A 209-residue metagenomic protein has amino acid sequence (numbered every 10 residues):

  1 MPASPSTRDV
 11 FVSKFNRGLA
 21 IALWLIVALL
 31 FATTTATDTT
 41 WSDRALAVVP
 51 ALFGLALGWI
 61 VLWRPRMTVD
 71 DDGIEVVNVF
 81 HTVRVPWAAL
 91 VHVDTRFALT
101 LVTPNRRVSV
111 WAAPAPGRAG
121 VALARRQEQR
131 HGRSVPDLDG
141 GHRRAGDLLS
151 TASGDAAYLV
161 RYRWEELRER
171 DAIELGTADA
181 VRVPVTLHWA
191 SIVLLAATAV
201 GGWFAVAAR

Functional and structural regions predicted by a protein language model:
M1-T39, A157-R209: N-terminal membrane-targeting/pre-transmembrane regions
L29, A47-L62, L195-V200: Single-pass alpha-helical transmembrane signal-anchor segments
A56-L99: Conserved beta-hairpin
V83-V85, R106-S109: Short beta-strand segments
F97-R107: Short acidic, Gly/Pro-enriched loop/turn segments at secondary-structure junctions
R107-L175: A membrane-cytosol interface segment of integral membrane proteins
